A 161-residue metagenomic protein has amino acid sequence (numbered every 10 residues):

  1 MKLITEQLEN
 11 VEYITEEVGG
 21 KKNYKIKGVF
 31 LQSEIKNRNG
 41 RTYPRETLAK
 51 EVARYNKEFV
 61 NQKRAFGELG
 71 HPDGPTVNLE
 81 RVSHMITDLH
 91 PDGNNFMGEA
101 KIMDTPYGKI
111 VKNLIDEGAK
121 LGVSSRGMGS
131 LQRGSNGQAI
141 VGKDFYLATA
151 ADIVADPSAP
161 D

Functional and structural regions predicted by a protein language model:
L3-G28, K63-E68, N78, S83-D161: Residue microenvironments linked to proteolytic maturation and disulfide-stabilized extracellular modules
Q7, E34-K36, A53, E58 (+3 more regions): Intrinsic disorder/low-complexity signature
N23-N61: N-terminal "first-domain core" detector
Q32-N39, D73-N78, T105-K109: Short, surface-exposed beta-strand/loop "edge" segments at domain boundaries and coil↔beta transitions
